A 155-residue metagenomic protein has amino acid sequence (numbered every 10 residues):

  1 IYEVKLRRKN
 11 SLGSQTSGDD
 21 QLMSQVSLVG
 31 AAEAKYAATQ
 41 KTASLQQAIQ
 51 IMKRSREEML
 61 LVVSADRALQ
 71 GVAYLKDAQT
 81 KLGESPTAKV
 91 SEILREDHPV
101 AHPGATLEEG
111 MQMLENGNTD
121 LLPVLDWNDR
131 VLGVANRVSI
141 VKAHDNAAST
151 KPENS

Functional and structural regions predicted by a protein language model:
I1-T39, D66, A147-S155: Membrane-interfacial segments at transmembrane helix termini in multi-pass membrane proteins
D20-M23, Q70, L82-S85: A generic short alpha-helical patch detector that favors 3-5-residue windows in or near N-terminal regions
M23-A37, Q46, Y74, P86-H98 (+1 more regions): Bateman (tandem CBS) regulatory domains
A38-E57, V63-S64, L82, V100-T119 (+3 more regions): The conserved cystathionine-beta-synthase
L69-L75, V131-N136: Amphipathic coiled-coil signal-relay and dimerization helices
